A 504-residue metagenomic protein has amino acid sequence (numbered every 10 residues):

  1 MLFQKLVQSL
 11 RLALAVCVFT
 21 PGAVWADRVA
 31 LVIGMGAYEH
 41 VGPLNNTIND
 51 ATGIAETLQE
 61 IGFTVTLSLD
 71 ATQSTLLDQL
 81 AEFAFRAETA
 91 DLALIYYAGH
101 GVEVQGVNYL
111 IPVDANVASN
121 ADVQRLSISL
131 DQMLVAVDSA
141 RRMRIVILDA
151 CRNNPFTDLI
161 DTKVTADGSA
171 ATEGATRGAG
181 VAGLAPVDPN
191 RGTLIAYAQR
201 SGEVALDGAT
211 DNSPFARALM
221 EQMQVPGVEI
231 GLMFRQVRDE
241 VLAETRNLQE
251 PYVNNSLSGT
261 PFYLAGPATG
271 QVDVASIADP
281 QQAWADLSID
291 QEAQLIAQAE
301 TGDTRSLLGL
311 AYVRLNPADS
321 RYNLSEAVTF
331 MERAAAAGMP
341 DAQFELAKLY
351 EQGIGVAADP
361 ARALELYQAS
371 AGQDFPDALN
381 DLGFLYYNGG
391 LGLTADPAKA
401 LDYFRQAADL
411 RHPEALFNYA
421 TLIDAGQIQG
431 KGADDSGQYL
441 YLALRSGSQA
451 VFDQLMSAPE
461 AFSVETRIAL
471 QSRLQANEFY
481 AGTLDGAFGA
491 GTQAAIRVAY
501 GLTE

Functional and structural regions predicted by a protein language model:
L2-V7, R11, A15-N316: Cysteine endopeptidase catalytic domains of the caspase/legumain-like
A275-P280, I289-E292, I296, T304-L315 (+7 more regions): Alpha-helical tetratricopeptide repeat
W284-A293, S320-F330, A357-L366, L393-Y403 (+2 more regions): Structural signature of tandem alpha-helical TPR/SEL1-like repeats, specifically the intra-repeat loop/turn
I296-Q298, R333-A334, A369-S370, Q406-A407 (+1 more regions): Canonical positions in the second alpha-helix
E300-R305, N316-A318, N323, A336-P340 (+7 more regions): Short helix-capping/linker turns of helical repeat alpha-solenoids
G309-P317, E345-Q352, L366, D381-N388 (+2 more regions): Hydrophobic face of amphipathic alpha-helices that form TPR/SEL1-like repeat modules and related alpha-solenoid
D402-R405, D409, F417, T421-D424 (+1 more regions): TPR/TPR-like (Sel1-like) alpha-helical repeat modules
V464-E465, Q475-E504: Short acidic, glycine/serine/threonine-rich helix-capping segments at coil-helix boundaries
